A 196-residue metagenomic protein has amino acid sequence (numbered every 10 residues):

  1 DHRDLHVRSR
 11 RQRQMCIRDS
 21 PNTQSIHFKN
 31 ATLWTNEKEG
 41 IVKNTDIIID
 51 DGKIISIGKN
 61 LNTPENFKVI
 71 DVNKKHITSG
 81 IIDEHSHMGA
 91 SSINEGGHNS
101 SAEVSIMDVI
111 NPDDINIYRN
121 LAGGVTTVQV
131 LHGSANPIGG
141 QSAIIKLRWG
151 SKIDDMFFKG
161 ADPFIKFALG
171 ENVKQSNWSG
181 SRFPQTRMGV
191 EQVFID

Functional and structural regions predicted by a protein language model:
D1-I17: Single conserved hydrophobic/aromatic residue that forms the stacking wall/gate of nucleotide- or nucleobase-binding
N22, N94, H98, M107-D114 (+1 more regions): Soluble non-cytosolic domains of exported or imported proteins
I26-F28, T63-M107, A122: Replace "His-x-His-based motif
L33, E39-T78: Histidine-rich, glycine-flanked metal-binding segment
W34, H87-G89, G133-S134: Catalytic metal-binding/acid-base residues of hydrolase active sites
S91-V109, G140-Q141, K146-R148, F157-G160: Enzymes and membrane/adaptor proteins characterized by extended Gly/Ser/Thr/Asp/Glu-rich, aromatic-dotted
L121-D196: Polyanionic/metal-chelating signatures
